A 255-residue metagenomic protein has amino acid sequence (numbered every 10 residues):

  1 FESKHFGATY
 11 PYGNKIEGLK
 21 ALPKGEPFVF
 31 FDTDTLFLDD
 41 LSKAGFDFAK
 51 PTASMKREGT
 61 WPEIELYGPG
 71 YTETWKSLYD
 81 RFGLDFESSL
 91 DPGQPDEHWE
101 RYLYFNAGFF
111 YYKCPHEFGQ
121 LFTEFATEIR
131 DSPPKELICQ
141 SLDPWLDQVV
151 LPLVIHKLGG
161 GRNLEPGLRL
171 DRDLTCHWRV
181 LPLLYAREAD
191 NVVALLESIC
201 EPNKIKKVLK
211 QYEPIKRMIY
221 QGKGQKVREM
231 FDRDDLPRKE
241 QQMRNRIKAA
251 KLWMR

Functional and structural regions predicted by a protein language model:
F1-R255: Glycosyltransferase catalytic domains, chiefly GT-A lineage
